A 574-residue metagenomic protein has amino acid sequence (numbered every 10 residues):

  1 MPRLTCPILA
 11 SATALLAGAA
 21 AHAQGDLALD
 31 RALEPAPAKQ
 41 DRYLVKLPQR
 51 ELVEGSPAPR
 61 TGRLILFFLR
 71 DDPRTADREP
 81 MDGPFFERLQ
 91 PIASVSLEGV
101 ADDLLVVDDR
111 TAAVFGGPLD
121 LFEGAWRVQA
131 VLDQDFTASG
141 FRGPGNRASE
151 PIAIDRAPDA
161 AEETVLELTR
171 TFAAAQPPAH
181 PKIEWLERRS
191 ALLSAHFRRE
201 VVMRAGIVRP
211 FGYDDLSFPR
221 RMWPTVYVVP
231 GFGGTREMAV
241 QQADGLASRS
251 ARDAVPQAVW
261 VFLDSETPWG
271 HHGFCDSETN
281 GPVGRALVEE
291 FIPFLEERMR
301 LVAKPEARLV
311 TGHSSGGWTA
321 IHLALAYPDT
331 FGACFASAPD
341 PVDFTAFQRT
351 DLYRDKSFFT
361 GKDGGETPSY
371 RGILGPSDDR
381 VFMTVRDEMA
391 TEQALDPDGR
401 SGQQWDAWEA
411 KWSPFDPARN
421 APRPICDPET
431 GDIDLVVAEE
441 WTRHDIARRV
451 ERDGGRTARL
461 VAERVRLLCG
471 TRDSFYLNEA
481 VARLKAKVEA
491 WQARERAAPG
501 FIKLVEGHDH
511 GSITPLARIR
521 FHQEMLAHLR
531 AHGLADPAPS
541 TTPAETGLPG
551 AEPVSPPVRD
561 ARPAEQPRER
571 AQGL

Functional and structural regions predicted by a protein language model:
M1-T5: Positively charged n-region of N-terminal signal peptides that target proteins for export
P7-G18: Bacterial N-terminal signal peptides
A21-G25: Boundary at the C-terminal end of the N-terminal hydrophobic targeting segment
D26-D30, A36: Hydrophobic, helix-prone linear segments
E34-I65, R204-G206: Contiguous beta-strand segments within globular domains
L69-R559, G573-L574: Non-catalytic cap/lid and distal C-terminal segments of serine-dependent acyl enzymes
Q566-R570: Cationic, low-complexity basic patches in intrinsically disordered or flexible, solvent-exposed regions
